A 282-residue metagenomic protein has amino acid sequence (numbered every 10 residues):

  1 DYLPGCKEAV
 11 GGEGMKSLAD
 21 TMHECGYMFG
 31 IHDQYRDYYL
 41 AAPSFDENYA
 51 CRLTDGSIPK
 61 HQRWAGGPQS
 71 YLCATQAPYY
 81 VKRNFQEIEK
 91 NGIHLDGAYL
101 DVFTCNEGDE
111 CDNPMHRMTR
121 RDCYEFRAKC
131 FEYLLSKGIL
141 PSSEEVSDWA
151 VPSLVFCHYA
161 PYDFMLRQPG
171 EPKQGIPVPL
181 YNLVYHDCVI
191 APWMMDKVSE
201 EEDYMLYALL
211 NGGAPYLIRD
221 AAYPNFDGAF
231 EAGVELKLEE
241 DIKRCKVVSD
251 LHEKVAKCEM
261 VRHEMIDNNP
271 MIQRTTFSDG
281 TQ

Functional and structural regions predicted by a protein language model:
D1-Y49, Y79, D122-L135: Aromatic- and glycine-enriched glycan-recognition loops and surfaces that form the carbohydrate-binding subsites
Y2-G5, W64-Y71, D112-H116: Glycine- and acidic
I31-I88: Active-site-adjacent "subsite" loops/lids of carbohydrate-active enzymes
L53-G56, Y71-D96, V102-Q282: Active-site-proximal substrate-binding groove within the catalytic cores of carbohydrate-active enzymes
